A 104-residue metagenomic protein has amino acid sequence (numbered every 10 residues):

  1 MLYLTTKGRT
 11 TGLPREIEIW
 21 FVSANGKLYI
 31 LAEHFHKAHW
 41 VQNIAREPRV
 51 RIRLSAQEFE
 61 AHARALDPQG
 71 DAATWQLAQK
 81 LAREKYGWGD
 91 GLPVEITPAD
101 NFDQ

Functional and structural regions predicted by a protein language model:
M1-E33, V50: Short beta-strand segments
F35-D103: Short, structured beta-strand-loop surface elements
